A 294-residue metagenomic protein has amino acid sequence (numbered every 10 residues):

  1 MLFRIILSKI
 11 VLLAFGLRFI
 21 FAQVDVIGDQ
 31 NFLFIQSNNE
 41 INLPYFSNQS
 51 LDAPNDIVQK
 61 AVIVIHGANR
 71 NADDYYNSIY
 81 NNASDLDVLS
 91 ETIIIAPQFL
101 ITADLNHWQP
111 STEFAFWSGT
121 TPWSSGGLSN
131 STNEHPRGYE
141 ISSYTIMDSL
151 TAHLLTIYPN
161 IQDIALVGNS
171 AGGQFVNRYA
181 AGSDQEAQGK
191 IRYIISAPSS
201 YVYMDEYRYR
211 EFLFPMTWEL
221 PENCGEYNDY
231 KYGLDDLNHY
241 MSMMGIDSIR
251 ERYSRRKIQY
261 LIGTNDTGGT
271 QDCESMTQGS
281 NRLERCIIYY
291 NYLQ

Functional and structural regions predicted by a protein language model:
M1-I10: Bacterial N-terminal signal peptides that target proteins for export
K9-R18: Bacterial N-terminal signal peptides
I20-A61, N69-I93, W123-Y139, Q162-V167 (+5 more regions): A domain-start/cap signature at the N-terminus of enzymes
V64-G67, A96, Y260: Structural cue for short, hydrophobic secondary-structure segments
H66-R70, S199: Active-site glycine-rich loops that stabilize anionic/oxyanionic intermediates across multiple enzyme folds
L89-D104: Conserved alpha/beta-hydrolase
F116-Y158: Alpha/beta-hydrolase active-site loop
Q188-N291: The feature captures the conserved acid-bearing segment of alpha/beta-hydrolase catalytic domains
